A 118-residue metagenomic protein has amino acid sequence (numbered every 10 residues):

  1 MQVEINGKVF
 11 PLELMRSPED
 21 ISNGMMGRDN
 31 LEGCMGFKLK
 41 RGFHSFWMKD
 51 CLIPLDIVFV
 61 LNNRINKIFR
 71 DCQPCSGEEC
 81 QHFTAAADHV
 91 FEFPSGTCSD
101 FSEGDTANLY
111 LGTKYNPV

Functional and structural regions predicted by a protein language model:
M1-V118: Compact, glycine-rich, soluble single-domain proteins
